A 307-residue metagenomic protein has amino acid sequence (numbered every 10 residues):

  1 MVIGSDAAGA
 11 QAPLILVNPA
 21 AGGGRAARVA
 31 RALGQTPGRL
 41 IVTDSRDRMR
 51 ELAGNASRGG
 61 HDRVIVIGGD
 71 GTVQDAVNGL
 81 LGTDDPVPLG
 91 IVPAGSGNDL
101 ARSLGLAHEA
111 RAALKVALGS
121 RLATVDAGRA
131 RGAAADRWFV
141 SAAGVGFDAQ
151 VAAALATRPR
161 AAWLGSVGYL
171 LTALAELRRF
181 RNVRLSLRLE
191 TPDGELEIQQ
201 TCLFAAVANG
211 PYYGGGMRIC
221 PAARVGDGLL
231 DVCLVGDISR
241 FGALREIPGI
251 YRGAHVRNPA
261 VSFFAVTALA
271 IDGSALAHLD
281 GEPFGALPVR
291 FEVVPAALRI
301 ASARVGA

Functional and structural regions predicted by a protein language model:
M1-I67, Q74, G79, A112 (+1 more regions): ATP/NTP phosphate-donor binding region
V2-I3, L189-D193, Q199, R224 (+2 more regions): ATP/nucleoside-binding phosphotransfer catalytic cores, i.e., glycine-rich phosphate-binding loops
L14-V17, A27, T43, L81-G90 (+1 more regions): Catalytic core of DAGKc-family lipid kinases
P19, I67-G69, V92-G95, N209: Glycine-rich beta-strand-to-loop/alpha-helix junction loops that act as flexible
R25-A26, D75-N78, A101-R102, Q150 (+3 more regions): Short glycine-/acidic-enriched loop or helix-start segments at secondary-structure transitions that form or flank
G144, D148, A206-P221, P283: Glycine-rich phosphate/pyrophosphate-binding beta-alpha loops
D148-V151, I198, Y213-G216, R240-A243: Short acidic/glycine-rich loop or secondary-structure boundary segments that cap or lie
P159-G168, G215, P221-G242: Gly/Ser/Thr-rich active-site loops/lids in small-molecule metabolic enzymes that frequently grip phosphoryl groups
